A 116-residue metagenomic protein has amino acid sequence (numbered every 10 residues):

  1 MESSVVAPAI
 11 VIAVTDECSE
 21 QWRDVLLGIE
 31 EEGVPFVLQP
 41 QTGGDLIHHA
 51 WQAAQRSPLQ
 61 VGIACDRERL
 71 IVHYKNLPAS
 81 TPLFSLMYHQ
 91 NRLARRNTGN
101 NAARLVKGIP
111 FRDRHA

Functional and structural regions predicted by a protein language model:
M1-I71, L77, Y88, R96 (+1 more regions): Metallocofactor- and cofactor-centric catalytic cores in central/energy metabolism, strongly enriched
L77-A116: Ser/Thr/Gly-rich flexible loops in soluble cytosolic domains mediating phosphotransfer, phosphorylation
